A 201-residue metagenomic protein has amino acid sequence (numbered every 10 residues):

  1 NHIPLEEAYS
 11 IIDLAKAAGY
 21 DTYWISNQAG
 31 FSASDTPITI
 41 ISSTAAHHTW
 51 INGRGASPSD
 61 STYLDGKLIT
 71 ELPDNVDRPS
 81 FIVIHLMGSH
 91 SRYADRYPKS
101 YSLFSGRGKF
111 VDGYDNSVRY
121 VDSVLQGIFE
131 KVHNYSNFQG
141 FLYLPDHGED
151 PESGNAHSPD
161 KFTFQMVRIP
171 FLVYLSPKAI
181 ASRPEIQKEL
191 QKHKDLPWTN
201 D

Functional and structural regions predicted by a protein language model:
N1-D201: Catalytic domains that recognize anionic headgroups
